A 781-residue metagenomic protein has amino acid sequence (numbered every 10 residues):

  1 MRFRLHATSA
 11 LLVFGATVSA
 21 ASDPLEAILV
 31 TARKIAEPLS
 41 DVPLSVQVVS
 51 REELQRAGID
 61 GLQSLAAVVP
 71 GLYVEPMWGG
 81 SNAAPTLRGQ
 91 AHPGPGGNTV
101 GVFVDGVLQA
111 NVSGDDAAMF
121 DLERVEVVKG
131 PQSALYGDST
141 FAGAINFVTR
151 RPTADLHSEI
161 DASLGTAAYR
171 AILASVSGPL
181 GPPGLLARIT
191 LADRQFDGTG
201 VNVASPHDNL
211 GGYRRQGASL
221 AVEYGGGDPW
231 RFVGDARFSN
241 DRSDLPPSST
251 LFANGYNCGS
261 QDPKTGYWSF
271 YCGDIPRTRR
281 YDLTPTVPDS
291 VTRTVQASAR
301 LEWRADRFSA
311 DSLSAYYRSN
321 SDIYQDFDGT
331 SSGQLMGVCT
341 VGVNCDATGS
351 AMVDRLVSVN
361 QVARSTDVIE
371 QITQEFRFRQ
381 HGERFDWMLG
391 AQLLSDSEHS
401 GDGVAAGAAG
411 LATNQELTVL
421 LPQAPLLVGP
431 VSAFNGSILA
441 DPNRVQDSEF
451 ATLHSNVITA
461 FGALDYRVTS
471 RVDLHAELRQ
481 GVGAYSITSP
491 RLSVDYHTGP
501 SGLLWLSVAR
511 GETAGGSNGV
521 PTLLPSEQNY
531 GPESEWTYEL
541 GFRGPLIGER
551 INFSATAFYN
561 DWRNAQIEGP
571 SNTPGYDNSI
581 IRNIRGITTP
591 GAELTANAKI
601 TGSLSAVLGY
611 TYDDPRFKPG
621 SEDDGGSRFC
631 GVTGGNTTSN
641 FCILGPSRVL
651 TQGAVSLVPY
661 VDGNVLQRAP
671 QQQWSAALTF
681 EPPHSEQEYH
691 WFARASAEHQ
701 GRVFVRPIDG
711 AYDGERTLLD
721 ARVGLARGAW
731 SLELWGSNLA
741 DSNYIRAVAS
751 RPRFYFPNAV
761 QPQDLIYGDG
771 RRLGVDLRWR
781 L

Functional and structural regions predicted by a protein language model:
T31, Q63, A67-V107, E123: Extracytoplasmic beta-strand/coil segments of soluble accessory domains associated with Gram-negative outer-membrane
L62-L65, A84-R88, F103, V127 (+2 more regions): N-terminal periplasmic accessory domains that precede and gate Gram-negative outer-membrane beta-barrel machines
D105-P131, V148: Short acidic/polar hinge/loop motifs at secondary-structure boundaries that mediate gating or recognition
H157-E159, L164-F196, G200-G259, V295-A299 (+7 more regions): Transmembrane beta-barrel wall of Gram-negative outer-membrane proteins
R194-G198, A204-Q296, L335-N360, G410-L453 (+2 more regions): Acidic/polar loop-and-plug regions of large Gram-negative outer-membrane beta-barrel proteins
S298-A305, S309-F327, D495-T513, G531-S621: Membrane-embedded beta-barrel scaffold of Gram-negative outer-membrane proteins
D386, R467-R471, Y559-D561, R582-P707 (+1 more regions): Gram-negative outer-membrane beta-barrel transporters
L411, A606, A697-R706, L725-L781: C-terminal beta-signal and adjacent terminal beta-strands/loops of Gram-negative outer-membrane beta-barrel proteins
